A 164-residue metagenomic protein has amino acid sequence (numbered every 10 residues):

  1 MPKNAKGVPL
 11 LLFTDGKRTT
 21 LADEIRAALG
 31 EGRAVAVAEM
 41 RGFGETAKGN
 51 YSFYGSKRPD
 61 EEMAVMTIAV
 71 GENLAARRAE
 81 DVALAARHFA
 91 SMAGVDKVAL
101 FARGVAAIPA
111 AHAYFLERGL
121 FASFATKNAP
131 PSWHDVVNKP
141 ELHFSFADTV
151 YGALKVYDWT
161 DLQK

Functional and structural regions predicted by a protein language model:
M1-K3: N-terminal cap/lid segment of alpha/beta-hydrolase-fold proteins
K6-M92, W133-L142: Cap/lid segment of the alpha/beta-hydrolase catalytic domain
D81, P109, D161: Conserved cofactor-binding/catalytic machinery of classical short-chain dehydrogenase/reductase
A85-Y157: Primarily recognizes the serine-hydrolase "nucleophile elbow" in alpha/beta-hydrolase and SGNH/GDSL folds
Y157-Q163: Repeat-solenoid scaffold signature
